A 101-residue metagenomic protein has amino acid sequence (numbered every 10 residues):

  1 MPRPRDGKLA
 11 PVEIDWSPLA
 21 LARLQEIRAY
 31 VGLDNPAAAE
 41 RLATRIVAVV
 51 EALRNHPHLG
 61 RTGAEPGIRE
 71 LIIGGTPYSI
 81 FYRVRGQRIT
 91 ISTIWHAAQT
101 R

Functional and structural regions predicted by a protein language model:
P2-I68, R85-R88: Basic, Lys/Arg-enriched alpha-helical interface segments
P2-L9, I73, Y78-S79, R83-R101: Enriched for short, Lys/Arg-rich terminal
